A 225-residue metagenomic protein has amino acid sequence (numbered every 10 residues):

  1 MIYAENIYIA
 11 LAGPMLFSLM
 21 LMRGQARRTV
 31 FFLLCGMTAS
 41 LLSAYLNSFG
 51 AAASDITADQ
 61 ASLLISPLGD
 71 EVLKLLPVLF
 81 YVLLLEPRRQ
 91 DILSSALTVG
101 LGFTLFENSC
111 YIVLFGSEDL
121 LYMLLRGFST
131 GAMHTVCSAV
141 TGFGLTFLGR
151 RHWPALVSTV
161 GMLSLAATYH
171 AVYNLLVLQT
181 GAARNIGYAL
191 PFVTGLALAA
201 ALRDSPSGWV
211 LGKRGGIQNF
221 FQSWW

Functional and structural regions predicted by a protein language model:
M1-W225: Hydrophobic alpha-helical segments at protein termini of multi-pass membrane proteins
